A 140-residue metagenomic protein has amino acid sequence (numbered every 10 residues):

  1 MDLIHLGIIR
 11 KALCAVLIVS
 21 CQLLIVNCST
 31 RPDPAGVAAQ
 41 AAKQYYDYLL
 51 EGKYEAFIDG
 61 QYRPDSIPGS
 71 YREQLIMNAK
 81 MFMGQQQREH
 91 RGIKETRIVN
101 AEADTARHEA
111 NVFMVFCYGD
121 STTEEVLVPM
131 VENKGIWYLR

Functional and structural regions predicted by a protein language model:
M1, D33, Y45-Y46, I67-S70: A general boundary/transition motif marking the beginning of the first structured unit of a protein
M1-C28: Sec-dependent bacterial lipoprotein signal peptides
L6, A12, E89, A103-T105 (+1 more regions): Sterically constrained small-residue positions within well-ordered secondary structures of folded domains
G7, Q44-Y48, G60-Q61, R107-A110 (+1 more regions): Solvent-exposed, well-ordered amphipathic alpha-helical segments that flank/support binding or catalytic loops
I9-V16, A35, A39, I98: Short, intrinsically disordered, low-complexity terminal segments
N27-E51: Short, low-complexity N-terminal intrinsically disordered segments enriched in polar/charged residues
A39-Q40, Y54-T105: Short solvent-exposed beta->alpha transition segments
E95-R140: Exposed beta-sheet edge and beta->alpha loop/turn motif
